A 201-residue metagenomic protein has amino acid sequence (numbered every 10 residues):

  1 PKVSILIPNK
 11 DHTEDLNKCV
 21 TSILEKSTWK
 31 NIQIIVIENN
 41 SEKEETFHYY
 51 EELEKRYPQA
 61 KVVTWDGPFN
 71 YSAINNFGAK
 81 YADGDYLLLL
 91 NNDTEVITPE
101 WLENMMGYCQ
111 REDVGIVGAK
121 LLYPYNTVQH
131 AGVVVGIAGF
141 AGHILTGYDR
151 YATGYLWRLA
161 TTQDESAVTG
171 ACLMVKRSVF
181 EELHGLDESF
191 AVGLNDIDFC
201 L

Functional and structural regions predicted by a protein language model:
P1-E25: N-proximal low-complexity "stem/linker" segments adjacent to membrane-targeting elements
K2-L6, Q33, D198: Cell-envelope/extracellular polymer assembly enzymes that use nucleotide-activated donors
L24-G67: Acidic donor-binding segment of Leloir-type glycosyltransferases
D66-I74, A79-A82, V96-I97, V192-G193: A short, glycine-/small-residue-rich helix N-cap motif at loop->alpha-helix starts within glycosyltransferase
N70-A73, K80, V134-S178, E182: A recurrent flexible, glycine/aromatic-enriched loop bordering the glycosyltransferase active site that acts as
L87: Short aromatic/hydrophobic "clamp" motif used to bind/position activated sugar donors
T94-F140: Conserved donor NDP-sugar-binding/catalytic core segment of glycosyltransferases
W101-M105, A160-H184, E188-L201: A short, conserved alpha-helix in the catalytic core of glycosyltransferases
